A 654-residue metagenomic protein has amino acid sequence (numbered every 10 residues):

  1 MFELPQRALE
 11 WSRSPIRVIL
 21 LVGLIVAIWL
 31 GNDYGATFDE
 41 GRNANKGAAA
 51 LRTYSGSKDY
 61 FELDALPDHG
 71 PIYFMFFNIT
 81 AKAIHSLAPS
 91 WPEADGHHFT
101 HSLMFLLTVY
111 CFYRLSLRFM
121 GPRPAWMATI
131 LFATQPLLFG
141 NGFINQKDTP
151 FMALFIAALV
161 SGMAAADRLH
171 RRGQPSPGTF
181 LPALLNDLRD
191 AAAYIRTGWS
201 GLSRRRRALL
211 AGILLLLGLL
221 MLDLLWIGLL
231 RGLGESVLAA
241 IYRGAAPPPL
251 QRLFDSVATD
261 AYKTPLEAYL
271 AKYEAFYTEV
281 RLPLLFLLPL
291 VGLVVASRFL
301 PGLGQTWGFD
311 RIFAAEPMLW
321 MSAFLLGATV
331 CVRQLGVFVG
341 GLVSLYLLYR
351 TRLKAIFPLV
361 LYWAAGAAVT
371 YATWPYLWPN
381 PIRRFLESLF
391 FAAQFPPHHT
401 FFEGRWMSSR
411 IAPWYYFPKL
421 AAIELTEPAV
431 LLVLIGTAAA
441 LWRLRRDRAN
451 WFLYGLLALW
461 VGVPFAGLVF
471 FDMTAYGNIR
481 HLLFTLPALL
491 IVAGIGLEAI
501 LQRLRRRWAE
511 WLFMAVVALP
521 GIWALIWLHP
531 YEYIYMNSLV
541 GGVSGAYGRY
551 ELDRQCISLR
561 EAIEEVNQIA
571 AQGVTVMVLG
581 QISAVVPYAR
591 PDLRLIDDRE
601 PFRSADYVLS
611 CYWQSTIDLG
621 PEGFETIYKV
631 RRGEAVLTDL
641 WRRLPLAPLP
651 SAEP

Functional and structural regions predicted by a protein language model:
R13-I16, P124, R207-A208, A314-M318 (+3 more regions): Membrane-interfacial loop-to-transmembrane alpha-helix junctions, especially the N-terminal start
S14-V18, W91, F112-T134, Q305-P317 (+1 more regions): Transmembrane-helix signature of polytopic, membrane-embedded enzymes that assemble or transfer cell-envelope glycans
N43, L51-G56, H69-M75, I79 (+11 more regions): Transmembrane-lumen/periplasm boundary regions of multi-pass, lipid-linked membrane glycan transferases
P71, M75, I79, L87-Y110 (+4 more regions): Loop-to-helix entry region of an early transmembrane alpha helix in multi-pass inner-membrane enzymes
F99-F119, A157, S161, V295-R298: Transmembrane-helix motifs of polytopic, lipid-linked glycan transferases
A128-A133, G140, V160, L326 (+1 more regions): Short helix- or helix-capping micro-motifs that position conserved polar/aromatic residues at function-defining sites
N141, D148-I156, T329-G341, I423-L432 (+2 more regions): Hydrophobic/aromatic-rich transmembrane helices and adjacent perimembrane loops
T259-Y269, V543-P654: C-terminal luminal/periplasmic domains and tails of membrane-associated envelope-modifying transferases
